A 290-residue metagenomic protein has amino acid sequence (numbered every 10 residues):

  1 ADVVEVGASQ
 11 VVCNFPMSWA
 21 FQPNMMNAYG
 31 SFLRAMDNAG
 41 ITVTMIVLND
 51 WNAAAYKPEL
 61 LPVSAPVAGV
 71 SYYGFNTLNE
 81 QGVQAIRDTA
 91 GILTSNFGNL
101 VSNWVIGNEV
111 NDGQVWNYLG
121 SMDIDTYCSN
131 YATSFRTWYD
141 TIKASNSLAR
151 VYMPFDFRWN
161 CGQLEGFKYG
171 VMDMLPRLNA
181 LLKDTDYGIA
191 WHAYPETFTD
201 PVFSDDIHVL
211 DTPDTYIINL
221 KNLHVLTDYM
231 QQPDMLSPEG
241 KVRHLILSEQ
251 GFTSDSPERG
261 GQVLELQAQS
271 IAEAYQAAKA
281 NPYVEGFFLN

Functional and structural regions predicted by a protein language model:
V3-V4, D37, K279-A280: Non-catalytic positions within long, well-ordered alpha-helices that form the structural scaffold/packing of enzyme
V4-G7, L182-K183: Flexible, charged surface loops at secondary-structure boundaries
V6-C161, E196, N290: Substrate-binding cleft and catalytic face of glycoside hydrolase catalytic domains, especially the flexible beta-alpha
T44, L48, T89, K241-N290: Substrate-binding cleft of secreted/luminal carbohydrate-active enzymes
K57, P62-V63, P233-S237, S254-E258 (+1 more regions): Substrate-binding/catalytic groove segments of enzymes that remodel or degrade extracellular structural polymers
V83, R87, T126-L264: Noncatalytic carbohydrate-binding groove/subsite architecture in carbohydrate-active enzymes
S95-S102, M174-G188, A277-E285: Structural recognition of alpha->loop->beta junctions
